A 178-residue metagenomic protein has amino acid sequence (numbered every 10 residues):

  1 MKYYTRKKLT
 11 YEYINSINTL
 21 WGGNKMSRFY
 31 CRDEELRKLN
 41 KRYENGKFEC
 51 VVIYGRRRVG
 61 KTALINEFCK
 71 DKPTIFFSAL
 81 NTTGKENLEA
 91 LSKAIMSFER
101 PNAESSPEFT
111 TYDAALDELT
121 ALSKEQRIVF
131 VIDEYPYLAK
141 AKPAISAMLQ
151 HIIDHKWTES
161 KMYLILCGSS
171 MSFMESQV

Functional and structural regions predicted by a protein language model:
M1-V178: Phosphate-binding site recognition
